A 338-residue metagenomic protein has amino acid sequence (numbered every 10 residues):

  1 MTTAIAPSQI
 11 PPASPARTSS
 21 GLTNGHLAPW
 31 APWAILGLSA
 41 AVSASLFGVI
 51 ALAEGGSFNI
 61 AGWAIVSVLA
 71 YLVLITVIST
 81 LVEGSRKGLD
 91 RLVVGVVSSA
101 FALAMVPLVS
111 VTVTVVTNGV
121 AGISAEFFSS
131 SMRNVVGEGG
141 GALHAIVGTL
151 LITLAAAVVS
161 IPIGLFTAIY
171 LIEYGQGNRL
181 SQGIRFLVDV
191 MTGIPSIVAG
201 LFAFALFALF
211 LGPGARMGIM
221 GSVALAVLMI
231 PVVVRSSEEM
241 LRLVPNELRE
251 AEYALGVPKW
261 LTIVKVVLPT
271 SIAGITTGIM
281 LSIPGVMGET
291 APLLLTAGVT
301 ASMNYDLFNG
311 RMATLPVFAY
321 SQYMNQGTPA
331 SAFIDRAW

Functional and structural regions predicted by a protein language model:
I10-P29, V49-I60, T76, T80-S99 (+2 more regions): Periplasmic/extracellular loop-to-transmembrane helix junction in inner-membrane transport proteins
L27-A31, D90-G95, I163-A203, I230-E239 (+1 more regions): Cytoplasmic-entry segments and transmembrane alpha-helices of multi-pass inner-membrane transporters
A64-Y71, G140-I169: Transmembrane alpha-helix signature in integral membrane proteins
V73-T76, L241-R242, N246, Y253 (+2 more regions): C-terminal transmembrane helix and the adjacent membrane-cytosol boundary/short C-terminal tail of inner/organellar
E173-Y174, L241-P245, A251-L261, K265-S271: Short helix-to-coil transition segments within interhelical loops that connect adjacent transmembrane helices
D189-L225: Generic hydrophobic transmembrane alpha-helix motif, especially the helices
S236, V257-A297: Transmembrane alpha-helices
L293-W338: Interhelical loop and adjacent transmembrane-helix boundary motif in polytopic membrane transport permeases
